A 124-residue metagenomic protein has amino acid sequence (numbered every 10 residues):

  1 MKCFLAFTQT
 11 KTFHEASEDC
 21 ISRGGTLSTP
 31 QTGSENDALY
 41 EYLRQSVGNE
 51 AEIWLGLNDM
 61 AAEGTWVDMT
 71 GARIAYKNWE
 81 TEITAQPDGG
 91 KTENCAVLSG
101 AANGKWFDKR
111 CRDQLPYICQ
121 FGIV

Functional and structural regions predicted by a protein language model:
M1-G25, E50, T92, V124: Extracellular disulfide-stabilized recognition modules
T10, G33-E35, M60-A62, N103 (+1 more regions): Conserved beta-strand elements of beta-rich interaction domains across eukaryotes, especially beta-propellers
H14, E18, S22, D37-E41 (+1 more regions): Solvent-exposed, polar/charged alpha-helical surfaces in well-ordered, non-transmembrane soluble domains, broadly
E15, L27-N36: Short glycine/proline-centered loop/turn elements that form peptide/ligand docking sites
C20, T32, L55, W79 (+2 more regions): Terminal peptide-recognition signature
E50-E93, G100: Surface-exposed ligand-recognition segments of extracellular binding domains, strongest in the long/variable loop
C95-D108: Typically disulfide-stabilized, N-glycosylated extracellular/lumenal ectodomains of secreted and cell-surface proteins
K109-V124: Short, structured beta-strand segments at or near domain termini in extracellular proteins/domains
